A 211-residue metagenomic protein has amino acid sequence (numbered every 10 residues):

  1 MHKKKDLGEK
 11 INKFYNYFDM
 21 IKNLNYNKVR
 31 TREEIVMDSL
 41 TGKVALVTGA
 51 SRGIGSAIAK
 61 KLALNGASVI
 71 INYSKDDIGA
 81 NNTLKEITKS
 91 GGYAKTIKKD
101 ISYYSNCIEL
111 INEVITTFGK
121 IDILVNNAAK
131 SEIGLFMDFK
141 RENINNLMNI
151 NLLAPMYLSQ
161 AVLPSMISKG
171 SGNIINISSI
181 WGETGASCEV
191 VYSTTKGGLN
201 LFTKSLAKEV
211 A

Functional and structural regions predicted by a protein language model:
V44, S51-R52: Conserved glycine-rich cofactor-binding loop
A67-N82: Conserved glycine-rich Rossmann-like NAD(P)H-binding loop of the short-chain dehydrogenase/reductase
L135-F136, K140-M148: Substrate-binding pocket helix/loop in short-chain dehydrogenase/reductase
F136-M137, T184-V190: Active-site loop immediately N-terminal to the catalytic Tyr-X3-Lys motif of short-chain dehydrogenase/reductase
S159, T195, T203: Active-site helix of classical SDR
P164, K208-E209: Alpha-helical segment proximal to the catalytic Tyr-Lys
S179: Residue(s) in the substrate-gating loop at a strand-loop-helix junction that position the organic substrate next
